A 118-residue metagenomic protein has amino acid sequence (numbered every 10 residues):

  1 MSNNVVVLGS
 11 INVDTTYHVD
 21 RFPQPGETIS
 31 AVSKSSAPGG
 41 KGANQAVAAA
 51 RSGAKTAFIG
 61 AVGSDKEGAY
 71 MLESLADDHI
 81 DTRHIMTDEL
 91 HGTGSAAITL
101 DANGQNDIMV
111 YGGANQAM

Functional and structural regions predicted by a protein language model:
M1-A61, K66-Y70, A76: Glycine-rich phosphate/adenosyl-contacting loop at the front of the ribokinase-like
N3, T93-S95, N106: Change "...and in nucleic-acid phosphodiester-cleaving endonucleases..." to "...and in nucleic-acid processing enzymes
A37-N44, E89-G92, N115-M118: Short secondary-structure boundary/capping elements
S52, H91-G94: Short, basic and Ser/Thr-rich N-terminal targeting/leader segments
K55, D81, Q105: Residue-level detector of anion-binding/catalytic polar loops
S74-H91: A glycine-rich helix N-cap at a beta->alpha junction
H84-D88, I98-M118: Conserved phosphate-binding/catalytic loop of the ribokinase/pfkB sugar-kinase fold
